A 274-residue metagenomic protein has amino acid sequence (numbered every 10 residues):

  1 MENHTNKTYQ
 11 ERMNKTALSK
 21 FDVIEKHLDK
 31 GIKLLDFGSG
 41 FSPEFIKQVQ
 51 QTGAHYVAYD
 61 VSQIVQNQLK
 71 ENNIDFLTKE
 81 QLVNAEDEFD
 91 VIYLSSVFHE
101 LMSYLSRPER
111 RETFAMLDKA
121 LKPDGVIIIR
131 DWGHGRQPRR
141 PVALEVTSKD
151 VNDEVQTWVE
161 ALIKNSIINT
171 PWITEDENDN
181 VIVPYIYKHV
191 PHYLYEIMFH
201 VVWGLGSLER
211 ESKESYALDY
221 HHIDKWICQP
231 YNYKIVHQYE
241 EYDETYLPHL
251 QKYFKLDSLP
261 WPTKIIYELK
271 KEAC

Functional and structural regions predicted by a protein language model:
M1-K26: Class I SAM-dependent methyltransferase Rossmann-like catalytic core, especially the SAM/SAH-binding loop
F37-L82: Class I SAM-dependent methyltransferase SAM/SAH-binding core
Y93: A conserved beta-strand element that flanks and buttresses the S-adenosyl-L-methionine
L101-M116: A short, conserved alpha-helix within the catalytic core of class I
L121-I127: Short glycine-dipeptide loop
I128-I168, D179-I186: Conserved class I S-adenosyl-L-methionine
K213-Y231: Short alpha-helix
Q251-C274: Core SAM-dependent methyltransferase catalytic element
